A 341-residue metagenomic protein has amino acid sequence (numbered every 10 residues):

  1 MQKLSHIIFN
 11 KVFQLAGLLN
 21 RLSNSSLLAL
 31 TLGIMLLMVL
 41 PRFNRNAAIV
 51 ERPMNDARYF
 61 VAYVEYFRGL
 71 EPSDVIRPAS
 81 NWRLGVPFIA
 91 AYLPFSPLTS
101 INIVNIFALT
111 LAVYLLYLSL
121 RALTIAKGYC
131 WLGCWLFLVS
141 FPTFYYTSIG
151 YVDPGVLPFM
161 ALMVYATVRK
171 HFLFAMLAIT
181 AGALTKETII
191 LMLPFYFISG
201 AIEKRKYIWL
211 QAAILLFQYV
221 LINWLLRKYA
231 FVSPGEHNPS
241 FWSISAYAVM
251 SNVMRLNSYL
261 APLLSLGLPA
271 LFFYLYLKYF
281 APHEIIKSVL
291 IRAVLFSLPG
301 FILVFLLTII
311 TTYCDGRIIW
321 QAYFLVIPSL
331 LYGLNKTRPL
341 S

Functional and structural regions predicted by a protein language model:
V39-R42, Y59, L84, P194 (+3 more regions): Membrane-lumen/periplasm interface segments of specific transmembrane helices in polyprenyl phosphate-linked
N46-R52, F67-F88, S258-L264: Membrane-proximal lumenal/periplasmic loop motifs of glycosylation machinery
R58, A62-E65, V75-S96, T188: Short hydrophobic/aromatic helix or loop-helix immediately within or flanking a transmembrane segment in polytopic
P78, S100-F107, L136, P142-G155 (+2 more regions): Membrane-embedded glycan-lipid processing machinery
A91, I103-T124: Transmembrane-helix motifs of polytopic, lipid-linked glycan transferases
L115, P154-L177, L325-S329: Specific aromatic-rich, kink-prone transmembrane helix
Y117-V139, P158: Transmembrane-helix signature of polytopic, membrane-embedded enzymes that assemble or transfer cell-envelope glycans
A161-A166, F172-K186, M192-S199, I214: Membrane-interface alpha helices of multi-pass inner-membrane proteins
